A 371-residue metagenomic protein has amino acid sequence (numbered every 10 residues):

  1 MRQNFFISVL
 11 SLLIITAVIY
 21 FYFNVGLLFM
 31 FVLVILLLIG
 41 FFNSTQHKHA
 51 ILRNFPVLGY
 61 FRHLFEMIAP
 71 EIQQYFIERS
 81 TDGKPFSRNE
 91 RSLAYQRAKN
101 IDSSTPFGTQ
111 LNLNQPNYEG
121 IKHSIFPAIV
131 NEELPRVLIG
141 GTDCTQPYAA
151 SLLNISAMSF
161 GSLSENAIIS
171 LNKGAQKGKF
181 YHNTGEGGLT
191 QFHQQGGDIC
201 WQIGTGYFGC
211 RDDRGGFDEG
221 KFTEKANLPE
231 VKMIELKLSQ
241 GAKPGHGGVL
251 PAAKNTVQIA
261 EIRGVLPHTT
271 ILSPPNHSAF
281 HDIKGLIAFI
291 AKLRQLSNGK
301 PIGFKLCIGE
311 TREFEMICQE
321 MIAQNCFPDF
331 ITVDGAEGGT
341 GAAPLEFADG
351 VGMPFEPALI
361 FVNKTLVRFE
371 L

Functional and structural regions predicted by a protein language model:
R2-Q176, F180-Y181, G187-G197, W201 (+3 more regions): Conserved, well-structured core domains of diverse proteins
A149-N154, I262-P275, L296-N298, E337-F347: Gly-rich Lys/Arg/Thr-decorated short loops/hinges at beta-loop-alpha junctions or inter-strand turns that position
I155-S164, R211-D213, S273-D282, L306-E310: Active-site mouth loops of central-metabolism enzymes
S162-S164, L189-H193, F208-C210, A242-G245 (+3 more regions): Flexible loop/turn segments at secondary-structure boundaries
K179, N227-P251, T311-V333: Carboxylate/His-rich catalytic cores and anion/metal-binding grooves
W201-G209, Q258-G264, K364, R368: Glycine-/small-residue-rich beta-strand-loop submotif within the FAD-binding core of flavoenzymes
E224-K225, P229-L236, Q240-L272, N276-I287 (+1 more regions): Hydrophobic, small-residue-rich alpha-helical packing segments that form membrane-like cores
S278-L371: Glycine-rich phosphate/ribose-binding loops and adjacent secondary-structure elements that form binding surfaces
